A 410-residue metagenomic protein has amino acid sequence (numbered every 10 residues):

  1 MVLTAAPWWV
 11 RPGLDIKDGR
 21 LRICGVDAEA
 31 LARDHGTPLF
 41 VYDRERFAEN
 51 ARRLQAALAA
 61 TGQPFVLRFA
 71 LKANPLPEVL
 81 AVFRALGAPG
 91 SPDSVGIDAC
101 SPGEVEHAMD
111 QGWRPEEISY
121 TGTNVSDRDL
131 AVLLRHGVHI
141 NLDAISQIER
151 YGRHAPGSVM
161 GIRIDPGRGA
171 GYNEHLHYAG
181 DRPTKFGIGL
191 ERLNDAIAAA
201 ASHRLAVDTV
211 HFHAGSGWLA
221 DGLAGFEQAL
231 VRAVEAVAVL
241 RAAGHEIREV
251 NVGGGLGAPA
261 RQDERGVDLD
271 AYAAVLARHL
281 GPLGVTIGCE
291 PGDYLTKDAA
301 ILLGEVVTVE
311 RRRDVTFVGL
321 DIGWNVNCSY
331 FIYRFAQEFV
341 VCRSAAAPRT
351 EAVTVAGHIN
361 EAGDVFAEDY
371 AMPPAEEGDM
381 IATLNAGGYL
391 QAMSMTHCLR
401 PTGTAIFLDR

Functional and structural regions predicted by a protein language model:
M1-S158, S202-A206, A242, A371 (+1 more regions): A charged N-terminal "starter" segment
V2-T4, P166-T308, M372, C398: Active-site loop/helix belt of alpha/beta enzymes
P12-L14, G19-L21, E29, T37-F40 (+12 more regions): Flexible, active-site-adjacent loop/turn segments at secondary-structure boundaries
T37, R52, A56-A60, R153-P156 (+7 more regions): Generic secondary-structure signature for well-ordered alpha-helical cores
P64-R68, S94-I97, P115-S119, G137-H139 (+7 more regions): Structural preference for beta-strand elements that scaffold enzyme active sites
A70-L76, C100-G103, T123-V125, I145-Q147 (+8 more regions): Active-site beta-loop-alpha junctions enriched in small/polar residues
V79-L80, M109-Q111, L130-V132, G152-H154 (+6 more regions): Short acidic, glycine/serine/threonine-rich loops at helix termini
V275, L283-R410: Charged (often Lys/Glu-rich) extended helix/loop segments that serve as interaction or gating elements
